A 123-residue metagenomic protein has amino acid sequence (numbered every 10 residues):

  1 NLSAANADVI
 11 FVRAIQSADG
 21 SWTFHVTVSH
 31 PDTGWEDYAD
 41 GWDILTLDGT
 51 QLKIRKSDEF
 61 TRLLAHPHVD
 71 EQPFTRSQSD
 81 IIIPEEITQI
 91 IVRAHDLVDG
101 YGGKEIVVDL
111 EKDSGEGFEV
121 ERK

Functional and structural regions predicted by a protein language model:
N1-A7, K123: N-terminal low-complexity, Pro/Thr/Ser-rich intrinsically disordered segments that act as propeptides or flexible
A5-L45: Short, surface-exposed binding/anchoring microloops in extracellular/periplasmic proteins
I10, F24, D40, R76-Q78 (+2 more regions): Hydrophobic residues positioned within well-ordered beta-strands of beta-sheet architectures
V28-H30, D48, A94-D96: A mature extracytoplasmic/lumenal domain signature
E36, G102-E105: A short, polar/proline- and glycine-enriched secondary-structure boundary/capping micro-motif
L45-L52: Change "in extracellular beta-sheet-rich domains … of secreted and cell-surface proteins" to "in beta-sheet-rich domains
K56-Y101: Short, solvent-exposed, Trp/other aromatic-anchored flexible loops in extracytoplasmic proteins
K104-K123: Short beta-strand elements
